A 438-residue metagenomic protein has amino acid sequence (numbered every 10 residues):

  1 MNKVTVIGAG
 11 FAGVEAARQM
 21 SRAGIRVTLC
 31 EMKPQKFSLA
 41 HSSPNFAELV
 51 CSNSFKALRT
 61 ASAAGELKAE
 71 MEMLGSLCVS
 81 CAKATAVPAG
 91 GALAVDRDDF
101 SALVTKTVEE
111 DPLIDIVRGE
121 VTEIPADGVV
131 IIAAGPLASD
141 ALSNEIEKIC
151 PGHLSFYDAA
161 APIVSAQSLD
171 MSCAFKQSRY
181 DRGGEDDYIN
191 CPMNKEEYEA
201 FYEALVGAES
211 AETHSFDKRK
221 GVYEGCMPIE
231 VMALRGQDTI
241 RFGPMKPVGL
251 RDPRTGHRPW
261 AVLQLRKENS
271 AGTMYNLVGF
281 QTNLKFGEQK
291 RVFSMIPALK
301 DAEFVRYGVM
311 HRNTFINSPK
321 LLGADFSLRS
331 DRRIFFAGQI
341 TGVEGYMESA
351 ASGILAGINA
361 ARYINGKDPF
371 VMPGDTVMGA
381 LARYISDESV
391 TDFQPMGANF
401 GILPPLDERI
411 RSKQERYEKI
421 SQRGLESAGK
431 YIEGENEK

Functional and structural regions predicted by a protein language model:
M1-A12: Beta1/beta-strand and adjacent pyrophosphate-binding region of the FAD-binding site in flavoprotein oxidoreductases
R18-S80, G374-A382: N-terminal FAD cofactor-binding segment of flavoenzymes
E48-L58, K83-D99: Dinucleotide-binding Rossmann-like beta1-alpha1 core, especially the glycine-rich loop that anchors the ADP
R97-I116: Helical element adjacent to the flavin cofactor pocket in flavoenzyme catalytic cores
E110-R266, A271, Y275-F286, K290-R291: Predominantly flavin-linked oxidoreductase catalytic cores and closely associated redox partners
L277-V343, A350-S352, F370-S386, P395-N399 (+1 more regions): A glycine-rich dinucleotide-binding beta-alpha-beta segment and adjacent secondary-structure elements that constitute
A350-F370: Internal hydrophobic alpha-helix adjacent to the cofactor/substrate pocket in enzyme cavities
M396-K438: C-terminal auxiliary extensions adjacent to catalytic cores
